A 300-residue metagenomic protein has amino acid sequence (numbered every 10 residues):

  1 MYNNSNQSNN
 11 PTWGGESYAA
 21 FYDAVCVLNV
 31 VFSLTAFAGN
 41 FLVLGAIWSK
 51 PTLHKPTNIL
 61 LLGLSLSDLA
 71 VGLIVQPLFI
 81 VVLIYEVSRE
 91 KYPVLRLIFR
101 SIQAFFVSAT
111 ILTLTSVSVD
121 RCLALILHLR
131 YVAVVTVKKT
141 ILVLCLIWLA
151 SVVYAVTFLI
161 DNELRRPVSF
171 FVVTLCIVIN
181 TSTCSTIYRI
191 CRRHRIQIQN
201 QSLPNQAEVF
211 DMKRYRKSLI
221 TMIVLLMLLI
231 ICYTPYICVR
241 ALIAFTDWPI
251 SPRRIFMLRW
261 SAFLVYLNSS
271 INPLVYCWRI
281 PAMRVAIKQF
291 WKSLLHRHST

Functional and structural regions predicted by a protein language model:
M1-L42, R297-T300: Extracellular N-terminal segment of 7TM GPCRs
Y18-V30, P56-V117, A124: Extracellular TM2-ECL1-early TM3 structural module of rhodopsin-like
S67, R189-V239: Intracellular effector-coupling site of seven-transmembrane GPCRs, centered on the ICL3-to-TM6 transition
S88-K91, T157-S169, F245-R253: Membrane-lumen (extracellular) interface motif
V107-C145: Class A GPCR helix-loop hinge within the 7TM core
L112-V119, S185-Q199: Membrane-water interface of transmembrane alpha-helices
A150-R189: Extracellular-loop-to-transmembrane junctions of the mid-late helices
I179-N180, L228-I231, I237-A241, M257-T300: Seventh transmembrane helix
